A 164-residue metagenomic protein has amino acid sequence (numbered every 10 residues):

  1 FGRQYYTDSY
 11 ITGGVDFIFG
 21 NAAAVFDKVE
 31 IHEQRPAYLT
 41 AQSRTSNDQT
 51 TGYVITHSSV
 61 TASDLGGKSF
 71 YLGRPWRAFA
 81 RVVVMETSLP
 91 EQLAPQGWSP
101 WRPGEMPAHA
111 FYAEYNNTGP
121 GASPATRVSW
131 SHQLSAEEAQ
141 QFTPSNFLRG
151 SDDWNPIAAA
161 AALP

Functional and structural regions predicted by a protein language model:
F1-P164: Sequence-level preference for short, compositionally simple segments enriched in small aliphatic or small polar residues
